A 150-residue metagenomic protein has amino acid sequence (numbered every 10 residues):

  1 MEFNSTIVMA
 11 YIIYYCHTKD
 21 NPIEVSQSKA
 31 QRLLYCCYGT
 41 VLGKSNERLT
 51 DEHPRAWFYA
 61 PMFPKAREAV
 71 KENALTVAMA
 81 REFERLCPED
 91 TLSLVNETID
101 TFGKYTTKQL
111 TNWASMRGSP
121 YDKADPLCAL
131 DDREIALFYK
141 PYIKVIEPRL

Functional and structural regions predicted by a protein language model:
M1-L150: Domain-edge interaction signal
